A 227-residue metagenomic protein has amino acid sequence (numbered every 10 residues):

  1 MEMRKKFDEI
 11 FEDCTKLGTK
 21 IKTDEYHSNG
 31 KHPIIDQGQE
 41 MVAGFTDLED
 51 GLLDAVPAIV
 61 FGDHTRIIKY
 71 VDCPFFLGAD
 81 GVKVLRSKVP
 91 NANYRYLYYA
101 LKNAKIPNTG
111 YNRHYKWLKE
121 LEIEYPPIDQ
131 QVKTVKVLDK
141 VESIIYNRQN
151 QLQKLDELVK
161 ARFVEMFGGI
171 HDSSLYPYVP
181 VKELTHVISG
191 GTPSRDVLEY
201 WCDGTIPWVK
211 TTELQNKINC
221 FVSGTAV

Functional and structural regions predicted by a protein language model:
M1-E40, E124-K136, N147-G191: Non-catalytic DNA-recognition/assembly elements of restriction-modification systems
T23-H27, E49-L53, P74-F75, L198-W201: A general structural signal for short secondary-structure junctions and capping/turn motifs
K31-H32, A58, V82, Y178 (+1 more regions): A residue-level signal for beta-strand positions that form part of recognition/binding surfaces within mature
D36-K102, I106, K210-T211, G224-V227: A short beta-sheet element
F76-K83, N108-D129, C202: A short glycine-rich beta-alpha junction/loop motif
Y200-F221: Short beta-strand/loop turn elements enriched in aromatics
